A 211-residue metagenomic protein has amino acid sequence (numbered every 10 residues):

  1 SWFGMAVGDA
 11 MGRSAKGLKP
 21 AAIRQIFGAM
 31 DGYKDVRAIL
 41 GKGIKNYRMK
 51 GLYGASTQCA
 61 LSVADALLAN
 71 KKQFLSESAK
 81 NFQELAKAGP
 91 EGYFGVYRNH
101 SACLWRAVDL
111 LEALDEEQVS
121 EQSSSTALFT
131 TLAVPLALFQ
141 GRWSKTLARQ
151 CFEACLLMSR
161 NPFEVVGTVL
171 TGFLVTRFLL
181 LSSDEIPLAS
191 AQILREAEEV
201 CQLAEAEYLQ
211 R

Functional and structural regions predicted by a protein language model:
S1-R211: Structured, active/binding-site neighborhoods that engage oxygen-rich ligands
